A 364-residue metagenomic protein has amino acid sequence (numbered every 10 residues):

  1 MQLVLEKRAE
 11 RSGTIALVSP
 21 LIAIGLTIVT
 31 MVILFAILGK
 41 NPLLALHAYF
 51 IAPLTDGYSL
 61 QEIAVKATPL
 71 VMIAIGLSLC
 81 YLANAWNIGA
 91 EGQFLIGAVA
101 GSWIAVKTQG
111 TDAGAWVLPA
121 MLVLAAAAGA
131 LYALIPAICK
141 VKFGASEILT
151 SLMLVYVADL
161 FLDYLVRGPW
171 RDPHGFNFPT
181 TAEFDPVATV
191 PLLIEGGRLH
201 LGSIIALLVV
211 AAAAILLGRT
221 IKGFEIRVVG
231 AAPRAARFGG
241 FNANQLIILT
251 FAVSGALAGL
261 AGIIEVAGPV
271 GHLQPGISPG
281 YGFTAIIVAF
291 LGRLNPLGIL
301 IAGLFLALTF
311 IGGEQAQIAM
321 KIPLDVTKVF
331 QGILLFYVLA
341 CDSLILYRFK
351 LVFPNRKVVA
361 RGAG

Functional and structural regions predicted by a protein language model:
M1-I24, V32-A36, A231, F238-Q245 (+1 more regions): Cytosolic-side transmembrane-helix boundaries in multi-pass membrane proteins
R8-V18, Y81-G89, T111-M121, A126-T180 (+3 more regions): Short loop segments and helix-boundary regions at transmembrane helix junctions of multi-pass inner-membrane proteins
S19-A36, I73-S78, A98-I104, A125-L131 (+6 more regions): Hydrophobic core segments of alpha-helical transmembrane domains in multi-pass membrane transport and ion-translocation
L26-P53, V166, A214-I221: Structural signal for alpha-helical transmembrane segments and their membrane-water exit/capping regions in multi-pass
I33-L38, L44, A48-T108, L122-I148 (+3 more regions): Single transmembrane alpha-helix segments in multi-pass membrane proteins
E147-R219, H272, N355-A363: Transmembrane helix-bundle core of multi-pass membrane transporters and related energy-transducing complexes
E195-H272, P296-L297, I301: Helix-loop-helix "hairpin" substructures at the membrane interface of multi-pass membrane proteins
F251-G332: Transmembrane alpha-helical segments in multi-pass inner-membrane proteins
